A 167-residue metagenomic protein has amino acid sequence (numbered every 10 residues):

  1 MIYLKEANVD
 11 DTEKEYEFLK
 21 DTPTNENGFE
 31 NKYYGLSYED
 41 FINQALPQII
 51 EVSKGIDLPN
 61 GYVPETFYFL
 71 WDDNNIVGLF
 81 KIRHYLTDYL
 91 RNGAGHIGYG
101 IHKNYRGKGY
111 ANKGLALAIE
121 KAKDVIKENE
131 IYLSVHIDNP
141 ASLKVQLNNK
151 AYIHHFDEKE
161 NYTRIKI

Functional and structural regions predicted by a protein language model:
M1-H96, E158-I167: GNAT-family acyltransferases
R83-Y85, H96-G107, H136: A short, internal acetyl-CoA/4′-phosphopantetheine-binding micro-motif in the GNAT/acyltransferase core
N104, K121, V125: Active-site catalytic microenvironments for nucleophilic, acid-base chemistry
Y105, G109-L117: Conserved acetyl-CoA pyrophosphate-binding loop and the N-cap/start of the following alpha-helix in GNAT-like
N112, I137-H155: Conserved active-site alpha-helix within GNAT-family acetyltransferase domains
D124-S134: Conserved GNAT acetyl-CoA-binding A-motif
